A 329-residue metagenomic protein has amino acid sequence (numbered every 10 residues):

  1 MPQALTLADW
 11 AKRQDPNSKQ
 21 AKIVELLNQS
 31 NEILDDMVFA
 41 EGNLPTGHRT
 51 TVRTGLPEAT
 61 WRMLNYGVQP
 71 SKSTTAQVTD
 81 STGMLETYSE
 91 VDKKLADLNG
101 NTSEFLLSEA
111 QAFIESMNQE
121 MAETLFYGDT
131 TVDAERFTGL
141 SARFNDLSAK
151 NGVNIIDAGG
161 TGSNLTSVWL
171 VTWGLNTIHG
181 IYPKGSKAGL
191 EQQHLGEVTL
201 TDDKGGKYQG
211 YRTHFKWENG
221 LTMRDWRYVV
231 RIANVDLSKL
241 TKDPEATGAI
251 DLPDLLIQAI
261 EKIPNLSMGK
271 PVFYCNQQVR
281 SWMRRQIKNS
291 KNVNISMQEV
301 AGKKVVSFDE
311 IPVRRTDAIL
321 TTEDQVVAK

Functional and structural regions predicted by a protein language model:
P2-D35, H48, S71-K329: Core alpha/beta structural scaffold of self-assembling particle/tube/pore-forming proteins
A40-N43, G100: N-terminal assembly/attachment segments of tailed bacteriophage virion structural proteins
P45-A76: N-terminal low-complexity, intrinsically disordered segments
